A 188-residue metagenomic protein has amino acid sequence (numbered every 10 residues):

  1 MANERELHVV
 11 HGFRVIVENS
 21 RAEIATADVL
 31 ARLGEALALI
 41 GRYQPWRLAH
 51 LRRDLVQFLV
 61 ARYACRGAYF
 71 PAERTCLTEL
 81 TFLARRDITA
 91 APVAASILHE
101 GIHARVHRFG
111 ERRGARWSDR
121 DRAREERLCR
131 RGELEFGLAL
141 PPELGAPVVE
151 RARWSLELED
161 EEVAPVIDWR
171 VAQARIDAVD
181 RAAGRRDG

Functional and structural regions predicted by a protein language model:
A2, E6-R74, A139: Auxiliary, metal-adjacent structural segments of Zn-dependent hydrolase domains
G41-P45, V106, G110, L134-P141: Sec-exported extracytoplasmic/periplasmic mature domains
G67-P71, A94, R124: Anionic, Ser/Thr-rich low-complexity intrinsically disordered regions
L80-I97: Short pre-active-site segment immediately N-terminal to the catalytic Zn-binding motif
A84, H107-S118: Substrate-binding clefts and substrate-entry loops adjacent to catalytic sites of polymer-processing enzymes acting on
A95-R108: Active-site recognition of the HExxH zinc-binding catalytic motif
R116-R153: Post-HExxH zinc-binding segment in Zn-dependent metallohydrolases
A139-G188: Long, well-structured alpha-helical subdomains associated with metal-dependent extracellular/ecto-lumenal hydrolases
